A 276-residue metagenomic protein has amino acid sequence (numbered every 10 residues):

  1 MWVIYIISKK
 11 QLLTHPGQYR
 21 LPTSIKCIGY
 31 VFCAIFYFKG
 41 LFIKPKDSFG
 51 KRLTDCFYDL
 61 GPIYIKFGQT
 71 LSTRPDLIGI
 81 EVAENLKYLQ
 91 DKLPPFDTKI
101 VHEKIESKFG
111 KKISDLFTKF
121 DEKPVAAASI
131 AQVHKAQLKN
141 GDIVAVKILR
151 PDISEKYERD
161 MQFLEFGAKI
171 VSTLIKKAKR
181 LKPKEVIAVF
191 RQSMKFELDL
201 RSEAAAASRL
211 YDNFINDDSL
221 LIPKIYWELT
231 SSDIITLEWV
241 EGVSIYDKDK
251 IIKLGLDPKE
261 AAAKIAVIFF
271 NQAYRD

Functional and structural regions predicted by a protein language model:
M1-Q272: Broad phosphate/nucleotide-binding scaffolds in NTP-utilizing and phosphate-metabolizing enzymes
R275-D276: Catalytic-loop of the protein kinase fold
